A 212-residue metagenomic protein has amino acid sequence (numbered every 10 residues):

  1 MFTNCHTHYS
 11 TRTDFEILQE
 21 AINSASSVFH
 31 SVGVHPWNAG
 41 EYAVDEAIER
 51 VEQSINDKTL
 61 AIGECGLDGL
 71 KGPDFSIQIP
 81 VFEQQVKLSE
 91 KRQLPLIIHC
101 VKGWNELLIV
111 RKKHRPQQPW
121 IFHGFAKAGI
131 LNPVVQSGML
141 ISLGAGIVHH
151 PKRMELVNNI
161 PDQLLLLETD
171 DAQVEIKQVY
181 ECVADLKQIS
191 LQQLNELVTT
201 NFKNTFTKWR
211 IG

Functional and structural regions predicted by a protein language model:
M1-G212: Mid-domain alpha/beta scaffold segments of enzyme catalytic cores
